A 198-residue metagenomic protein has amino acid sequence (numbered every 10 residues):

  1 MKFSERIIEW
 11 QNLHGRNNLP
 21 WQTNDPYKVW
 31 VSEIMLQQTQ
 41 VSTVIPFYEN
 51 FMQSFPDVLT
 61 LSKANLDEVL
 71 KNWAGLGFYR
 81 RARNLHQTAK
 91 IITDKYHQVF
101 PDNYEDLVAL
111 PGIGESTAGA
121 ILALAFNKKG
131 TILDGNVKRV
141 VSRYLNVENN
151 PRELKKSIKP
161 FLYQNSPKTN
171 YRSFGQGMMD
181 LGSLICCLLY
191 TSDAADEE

Functional and structural regions predicted by a protein language model:
F3-L189: Catalytic cores of DNA base-excision repair glycosylases
Y190-E198: Single conserved hydrophobic/aromatic residue that forms the stacking wall/gate of nucleotide- or nucleobase-binding
